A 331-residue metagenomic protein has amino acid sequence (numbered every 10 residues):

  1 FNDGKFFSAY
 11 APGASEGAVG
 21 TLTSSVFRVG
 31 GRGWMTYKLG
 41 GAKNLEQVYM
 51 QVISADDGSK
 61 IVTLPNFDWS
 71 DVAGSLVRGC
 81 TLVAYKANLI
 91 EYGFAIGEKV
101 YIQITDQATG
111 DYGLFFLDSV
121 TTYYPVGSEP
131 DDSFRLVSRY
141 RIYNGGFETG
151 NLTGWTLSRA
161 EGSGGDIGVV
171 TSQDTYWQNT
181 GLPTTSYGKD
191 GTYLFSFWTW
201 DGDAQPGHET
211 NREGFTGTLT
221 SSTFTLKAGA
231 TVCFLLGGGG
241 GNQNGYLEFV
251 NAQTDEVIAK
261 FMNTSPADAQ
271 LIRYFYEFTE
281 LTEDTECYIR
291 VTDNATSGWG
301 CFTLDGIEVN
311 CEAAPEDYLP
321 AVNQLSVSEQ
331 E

Functional and structural regions predicted by a protein language model:
F1-F6, T149-G202: Extracellular glycan-recognition surfaces and repeat-rich motifs
D3, V26, D118-S119, N144-T149 (+6 more regions): Extracellular/lumenal ectodomain signal focusing on beta-strand-rich modules and carbohydrate-recognition contexts
G4-M35, L45-V48, L82-K86, F195-V232 (+2 more regions): Short beta-strands within extracellular/lumenal beta-sheet-rich domains
A18, A108-Y124, F215, A295-E312: Extracellular carbohydrate recognition
G33-G41, V100-D106, F147, A230-G238 (+1 more regions): Extracellular beta-strand-rich recognition modules
W34-L39, N44-V52, G113-F116, T231-L236 (+2 more regions): Beta-strand acidic-aromatic groove motif in beta-rich domains, primarily in extracellular
A55-K99, T105-F115, V250-E286, T292-F302: Extracellular carbohydrate recognition and processing domains and analogous Trp-centered ligand-binding platforms
P125-D174, A313-Q330: Extracellular carbohydrate-recognition regions
